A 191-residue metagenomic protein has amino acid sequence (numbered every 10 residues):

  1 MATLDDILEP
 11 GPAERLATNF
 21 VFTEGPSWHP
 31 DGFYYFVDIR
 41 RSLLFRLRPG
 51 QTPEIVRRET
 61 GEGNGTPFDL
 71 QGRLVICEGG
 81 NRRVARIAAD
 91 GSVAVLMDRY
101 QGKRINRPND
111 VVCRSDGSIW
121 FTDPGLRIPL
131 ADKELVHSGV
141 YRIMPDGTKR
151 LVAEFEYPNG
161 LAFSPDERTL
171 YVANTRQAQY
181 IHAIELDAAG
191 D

Functional and structural regions predicted by a protein language model:
M1-D191: Sequence-structural signature of mature extracellular/luminal beta-sheet repeat domains, prominently beta-propellers
